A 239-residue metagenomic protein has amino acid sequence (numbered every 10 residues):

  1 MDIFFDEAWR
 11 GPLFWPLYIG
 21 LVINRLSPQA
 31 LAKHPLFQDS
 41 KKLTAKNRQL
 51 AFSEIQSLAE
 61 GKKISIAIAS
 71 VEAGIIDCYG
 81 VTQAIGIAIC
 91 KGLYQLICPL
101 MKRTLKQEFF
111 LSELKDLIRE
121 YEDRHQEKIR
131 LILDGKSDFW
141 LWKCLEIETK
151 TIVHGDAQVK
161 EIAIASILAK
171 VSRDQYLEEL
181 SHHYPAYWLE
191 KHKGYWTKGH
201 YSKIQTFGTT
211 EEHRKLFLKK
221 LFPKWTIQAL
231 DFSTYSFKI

Functional and structural regions predicted by a protein language model:
M1-I239: RNase H-like, Mg2+-dependent phosphodiesterase core, and more generally RNA phosphate-backbone-engaging helix-loop
